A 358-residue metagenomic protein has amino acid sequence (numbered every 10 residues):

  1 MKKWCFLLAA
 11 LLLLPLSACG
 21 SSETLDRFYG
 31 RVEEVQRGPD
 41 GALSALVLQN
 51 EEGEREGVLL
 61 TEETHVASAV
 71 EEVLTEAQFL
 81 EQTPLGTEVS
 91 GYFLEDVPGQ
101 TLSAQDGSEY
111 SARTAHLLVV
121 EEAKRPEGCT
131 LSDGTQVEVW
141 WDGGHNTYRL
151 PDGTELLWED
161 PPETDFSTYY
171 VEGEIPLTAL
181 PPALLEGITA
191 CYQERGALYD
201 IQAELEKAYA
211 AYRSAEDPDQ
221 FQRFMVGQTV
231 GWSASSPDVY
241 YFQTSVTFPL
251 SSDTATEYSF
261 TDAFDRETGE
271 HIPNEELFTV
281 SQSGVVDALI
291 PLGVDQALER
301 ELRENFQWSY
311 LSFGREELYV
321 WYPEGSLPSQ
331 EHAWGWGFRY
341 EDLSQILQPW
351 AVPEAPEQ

Functional and structural regions predicted by a protein language model:
M1-C5: Positively charged n-region of N-terminal signal peptides that target proteins for export
F6-L13: Hydrophobic helical h-region of N-terminal Sec-dependent signal peptides in bacterial secretory/periplasmic proteins
L8, P39-A42, R55, A67 (+3 more regions): A broad, structure-centric signal for solvent-exposed, well-ordered loop/edge residues that line or flank functional
P15-A18: C-terminal motif of bacterial Sec signal peptides marking the signal peptidase cleavage site
G20-S22: Bacterial signal peptide processing site
T24-Q100, E109-R113, L117-K124: Solvent-exposed hydroxyl-ligand-binding patches built from regularly spaced Ser/Thr and small hydrophobics
E76-Q100, A104-S111, V119-Q358: Compositionally biased intrinsically disordered regions enriched in Thr/Gly
